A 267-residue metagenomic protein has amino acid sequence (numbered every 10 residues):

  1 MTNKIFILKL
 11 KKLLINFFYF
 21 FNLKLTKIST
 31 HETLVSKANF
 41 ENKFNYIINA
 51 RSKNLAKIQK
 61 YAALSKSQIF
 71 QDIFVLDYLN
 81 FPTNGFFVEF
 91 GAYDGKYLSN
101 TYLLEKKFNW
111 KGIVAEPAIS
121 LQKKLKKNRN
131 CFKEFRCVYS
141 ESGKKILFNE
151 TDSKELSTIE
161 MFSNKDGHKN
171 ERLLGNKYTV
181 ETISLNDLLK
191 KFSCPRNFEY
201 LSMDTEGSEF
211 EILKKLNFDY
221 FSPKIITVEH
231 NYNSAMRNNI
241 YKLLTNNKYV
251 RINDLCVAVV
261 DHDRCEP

Functional and structural regions predicted by a protein language model:
T2-P267: Phosphate/nucleotide-binding beta-alpha loop and adjacent structural elements of enzyme active sites
